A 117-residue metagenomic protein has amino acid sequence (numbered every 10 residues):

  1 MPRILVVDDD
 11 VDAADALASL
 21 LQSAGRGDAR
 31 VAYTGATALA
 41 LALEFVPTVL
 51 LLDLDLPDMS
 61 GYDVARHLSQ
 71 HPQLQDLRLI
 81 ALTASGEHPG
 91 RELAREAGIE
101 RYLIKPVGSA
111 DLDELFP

Functional and structural regions predicted by a protein language model:
D8, D53, T83: Active-site residues of response regulator receiver
V11-R30: Two-component/phosphorelay signaling modules centered on CheY-like receiver
A32-A36: Conserved Asp/Asn-Gly motif in the active-site loop of CheY-like receiver
F45-L51, L56: Active-site beta3 strand of CheY-like receiver
P57, Q75, E87: The feature encodes the CheY-like receiver
E100: Short, glycine/charged-rich "phosphate-handling" switch motifs in NTP-dependent and phosphotransfer domains
V107-F116: C-terminal output helix
